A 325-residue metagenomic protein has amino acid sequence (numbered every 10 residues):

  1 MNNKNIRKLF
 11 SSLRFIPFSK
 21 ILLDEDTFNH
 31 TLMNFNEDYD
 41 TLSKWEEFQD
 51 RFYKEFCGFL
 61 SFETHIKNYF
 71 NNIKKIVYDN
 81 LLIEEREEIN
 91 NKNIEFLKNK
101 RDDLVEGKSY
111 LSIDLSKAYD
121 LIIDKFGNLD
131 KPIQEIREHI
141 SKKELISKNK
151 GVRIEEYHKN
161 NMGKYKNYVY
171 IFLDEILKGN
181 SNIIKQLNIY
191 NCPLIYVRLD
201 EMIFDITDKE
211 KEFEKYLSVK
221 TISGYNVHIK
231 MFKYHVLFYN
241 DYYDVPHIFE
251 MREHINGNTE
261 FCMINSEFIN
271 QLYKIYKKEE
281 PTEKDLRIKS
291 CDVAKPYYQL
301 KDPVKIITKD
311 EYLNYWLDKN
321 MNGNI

Functional and structural regions predicted by a protein language model:
M1-N99: Conserved "right-hand" nucleotidyltransferase catalytic core of DNA-directed polymerases
N2, I21, E55, F59 (+5 more regions): Intrinsic-disorder-associated interaction segments
N2-N5, N29, N34-N36, N68-N72 (+16 more regions): Detector for Asparagine
R7, N29, K67, Q134-R137 (+8 more regions): Generic detector of well-ordered alpha-helical segments enriched in charged/polar residues, highlighting helical
E47-Q49, L60-K67, K74-L199: Helical catalytic core of nucleic-acid polymerases
K108-L111, D200-M202, Y225-V227, F232-Y234: Structural beta-strand/beta-sheet cores of well-ordered domains, especially the beta-sheet scaffolds that support
N160-K164, E210-I325: C-terminal polymerase-core module
I203-D208: Short beta-strand-to-loop capping motifs
